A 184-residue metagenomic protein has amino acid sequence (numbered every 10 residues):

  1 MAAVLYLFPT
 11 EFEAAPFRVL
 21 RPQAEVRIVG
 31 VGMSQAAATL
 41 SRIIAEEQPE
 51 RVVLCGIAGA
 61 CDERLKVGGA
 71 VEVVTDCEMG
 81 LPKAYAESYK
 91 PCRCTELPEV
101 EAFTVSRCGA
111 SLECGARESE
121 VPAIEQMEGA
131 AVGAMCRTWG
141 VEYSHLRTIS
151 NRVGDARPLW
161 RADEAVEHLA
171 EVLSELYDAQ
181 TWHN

Functional and structural regions predicted by a protein language model:
M1-L5: Extreme N-terminal starter segment of soluble prokaryotic enzymes
L7-E11: Structural motif
F12-N184: Glycine-rich phosphate- or other oxyanion-binding loops that anchor nucleotides, phosphorylated ligands
